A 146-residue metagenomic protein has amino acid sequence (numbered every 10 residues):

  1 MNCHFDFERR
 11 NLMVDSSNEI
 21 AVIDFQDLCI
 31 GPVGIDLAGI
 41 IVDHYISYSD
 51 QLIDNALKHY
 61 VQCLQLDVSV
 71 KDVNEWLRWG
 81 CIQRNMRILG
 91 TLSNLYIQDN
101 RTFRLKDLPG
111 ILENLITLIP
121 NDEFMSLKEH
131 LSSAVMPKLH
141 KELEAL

Functional and structural regions predicted by a protein language model:
M1, Q51, T102-K106: Short, solvent-exposed positions on alpha-helices
M1-I35, S47: Active-site acidic catalytic loop and adjacent metal/ATP-binding pocket of ATP-dependent phosphoryl transfer enzymes
M1-N2, V68-K71: An alpha-helical support segment within catalytic cores of ATP-dependent transferases
L12, I30, Y60, M125 (+1 more regions): Localized chelating/binding microdomains that coordinate divalent metal ions or stabilize phosphate-bearing
Q26-L28, I82, T102-L105: A short, ordered amphipathic alpha-helix with a cationic face
V33-D67, I82-D99, I111-L118: Active-site activation/catalytic loop segments of kinase-like enzymes and analogous catalytic loops in related
W76-G80: A short helix-loop-helix "switch/interaction" segment in the helical subdomain of ASCE P-loop NTPases
G90-L146: ATP/Mg2+ or Mg2+-diphosphate-binding catalytic cores that bind nucleotide phosphates or diphosphates via glycine-rich
